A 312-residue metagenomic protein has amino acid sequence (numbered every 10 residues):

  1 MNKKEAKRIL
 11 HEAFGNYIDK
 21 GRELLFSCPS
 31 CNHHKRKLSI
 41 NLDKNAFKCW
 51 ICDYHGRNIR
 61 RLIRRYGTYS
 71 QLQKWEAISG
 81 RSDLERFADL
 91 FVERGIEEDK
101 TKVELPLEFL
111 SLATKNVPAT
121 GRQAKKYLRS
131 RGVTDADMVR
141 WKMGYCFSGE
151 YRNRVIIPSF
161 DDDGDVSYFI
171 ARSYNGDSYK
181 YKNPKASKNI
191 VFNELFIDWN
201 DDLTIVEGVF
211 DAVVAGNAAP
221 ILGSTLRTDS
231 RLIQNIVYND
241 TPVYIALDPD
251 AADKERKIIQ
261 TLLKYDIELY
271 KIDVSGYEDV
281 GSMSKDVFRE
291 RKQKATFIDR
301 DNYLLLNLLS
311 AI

Functional and structural regions predicted by a protein language model:
M1-N32, Y66-I156, F160-D163, D198 (+4 more regions): TOPRIM metal-binding catalytic domain and adjacent DNA-binding surface shared by DnaG-type primases
C28, C49, L128, I157 (+5 more regions): Terminal peptide-recognition signature
C31-H34, C52: Short Cys/His-rich metal-coordination motifs, predominantly Zn2+-binding knuckles/fingers
L38-W75: Short Cys/His-based metal-binding microdomains
F147-T241: Phosphate-handling DNA/RNA-contact segment within nucleic-acid enzymes
I205, D240-K254, I272-D273: Acidic beta-strand-to-loop metal/phosphate-binding motif
L226-T228, L247-K257, G276-D279: Acidic, metal-coordinating catalytic cores used for nucleic-acid/nucleotide bond scission and strand-transfer chemistry
K254-D266: Short, aromatic/basic amphipathic alpha-helical patches
